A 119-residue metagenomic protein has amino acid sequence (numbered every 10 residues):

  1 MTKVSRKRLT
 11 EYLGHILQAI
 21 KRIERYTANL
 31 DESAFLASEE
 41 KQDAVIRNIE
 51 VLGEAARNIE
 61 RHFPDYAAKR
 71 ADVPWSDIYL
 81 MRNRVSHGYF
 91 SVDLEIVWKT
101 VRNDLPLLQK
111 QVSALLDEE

Functional and structural regions predicted by a protein language model:
M1-E119: Solvent-exposed interaction patches of small proteins and small membrane subunits
